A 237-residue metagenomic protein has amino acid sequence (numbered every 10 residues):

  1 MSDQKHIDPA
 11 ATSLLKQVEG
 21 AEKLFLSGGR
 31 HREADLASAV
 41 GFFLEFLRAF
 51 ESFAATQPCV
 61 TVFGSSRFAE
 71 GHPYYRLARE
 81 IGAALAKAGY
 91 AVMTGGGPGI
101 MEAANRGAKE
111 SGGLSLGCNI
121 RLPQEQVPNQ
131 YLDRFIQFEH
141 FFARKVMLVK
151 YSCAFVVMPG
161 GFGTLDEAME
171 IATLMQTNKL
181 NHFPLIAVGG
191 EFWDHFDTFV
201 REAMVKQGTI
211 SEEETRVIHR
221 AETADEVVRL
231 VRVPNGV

Functional and structural regions predicted by a protein language model:
S2-K16, F25-C118: Glycine-rich beta-alpha loop segments
T56-P58, K87-A88, S111-L114, L132 (+3 more regions): Short coil/turn connectors at secondary-structure junctions
S65-F68, L122-P123, G160-G163: Short glycine-rich anion-binding loops that position phosphate/pyrophosphate groups of nucleotides and phosphorylated
G99-V157: Acidic/glycine-enriched connector segments
N105-G107, P128-Q130, E167-E170, D197-V200: Short acidic, glycine/serine/threonine-rich loops at helix termini
E125-Q130, M175-F183, G190-T198, I210: Glycine-rich phosphate/nucleotide-binding loop
E139-E191, N235-V237: Active-site/ligand-binding-proximal alpha/beta "capping" segment
A187-V237: C-terminal functional extensions of proteins
